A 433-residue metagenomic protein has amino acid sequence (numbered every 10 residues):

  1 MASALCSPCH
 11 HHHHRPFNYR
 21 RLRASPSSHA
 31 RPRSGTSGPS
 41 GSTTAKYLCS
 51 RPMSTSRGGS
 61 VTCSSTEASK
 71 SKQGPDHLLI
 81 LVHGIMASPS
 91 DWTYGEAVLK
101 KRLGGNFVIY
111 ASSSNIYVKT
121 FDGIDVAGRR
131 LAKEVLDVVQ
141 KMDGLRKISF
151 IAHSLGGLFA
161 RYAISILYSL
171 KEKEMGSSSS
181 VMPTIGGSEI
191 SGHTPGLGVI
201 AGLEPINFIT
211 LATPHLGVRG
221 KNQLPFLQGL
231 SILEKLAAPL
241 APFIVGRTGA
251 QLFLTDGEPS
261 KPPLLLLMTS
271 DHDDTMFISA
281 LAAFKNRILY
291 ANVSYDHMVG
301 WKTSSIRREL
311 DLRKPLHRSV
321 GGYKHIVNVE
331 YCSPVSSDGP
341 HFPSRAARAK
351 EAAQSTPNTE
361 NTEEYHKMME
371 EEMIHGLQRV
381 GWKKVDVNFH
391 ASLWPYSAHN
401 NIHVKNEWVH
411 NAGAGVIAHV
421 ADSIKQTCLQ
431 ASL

Functional and structural regions predicted by a protein language model:
M1-G144, L281, H366-K367, L377-S397 (+1 more regions): Flexible, membrane-associating and regulatory peripheral segments of lipid-active enzymes
A2, T44-R51, T55, T62-S71 (+4 more regions): Patatin-like phospholipase
L22, S28, T43, L236 (+3 more regions): N-terminal cationic amphipathic segment used for targeting or macromolecule association
L78, V108, N207, R287-I288: Beta-sheet entry/capping signal
H83, S112-Y117, D125-L264, T269 (+3 more regions): Serine-dependent carboxylesterase/thioesterase catalytic core of lipase-like alpha/beta-hydrolase/SGNH enzymes
Y94, S165, Q223, P262 (+3 more regions): Single-residue recognition of alpha-helix boundary sites
E96-F107, R130, G176-S180, L224-L240 (+1 more regions): Aromatic/acidic cage segments in peptide-binding pockets
D271-L433: C-terminal catalytic-base region of ester-bond hydrolases, centering on the histidine of the charge-relay
